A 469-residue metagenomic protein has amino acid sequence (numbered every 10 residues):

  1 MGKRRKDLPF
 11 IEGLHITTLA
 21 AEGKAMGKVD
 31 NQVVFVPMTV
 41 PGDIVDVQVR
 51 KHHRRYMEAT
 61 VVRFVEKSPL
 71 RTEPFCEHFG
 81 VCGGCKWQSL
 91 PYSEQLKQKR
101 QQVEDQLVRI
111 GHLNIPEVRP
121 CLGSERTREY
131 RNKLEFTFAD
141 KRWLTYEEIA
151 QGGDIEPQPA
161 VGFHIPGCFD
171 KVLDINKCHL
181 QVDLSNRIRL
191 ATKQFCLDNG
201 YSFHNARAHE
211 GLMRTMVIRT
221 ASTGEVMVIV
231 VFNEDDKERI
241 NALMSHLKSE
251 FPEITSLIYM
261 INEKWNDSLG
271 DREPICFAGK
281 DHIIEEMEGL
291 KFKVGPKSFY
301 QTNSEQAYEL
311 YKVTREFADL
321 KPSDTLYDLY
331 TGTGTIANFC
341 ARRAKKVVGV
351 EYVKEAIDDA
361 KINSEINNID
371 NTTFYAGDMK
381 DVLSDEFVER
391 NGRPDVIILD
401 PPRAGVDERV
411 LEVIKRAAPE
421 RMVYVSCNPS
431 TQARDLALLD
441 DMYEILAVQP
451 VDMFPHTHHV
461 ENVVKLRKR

Functional and structural regions predicted by a protein language model:
M1-H78, D381: Terminal RNA-binding accessory module
G2-H15, A21, D235-R469: Rossmann-like S-adenosyl-L-methionine
A25-D30, G162-I165, A360: Short, acidic/hydrophobic/Gly-rich beta-strand patch recurrent on exposed beta strands that often constitutes part
V62-P74, G80-S202: Extended interfacial segments that mediate partner engagement and assembly in macromolecular machines
R128-N132, S222-G224, H458-H459: A short, glycine/Asx- and small/polar-enriched loop/turn that sits immediately N-terminal to a beta-strand
D170-A206, E210-L212, E234-I258: Internal alpha/beta scaffold segment
M216: Flexible loop/N-cap segments at domain edges
